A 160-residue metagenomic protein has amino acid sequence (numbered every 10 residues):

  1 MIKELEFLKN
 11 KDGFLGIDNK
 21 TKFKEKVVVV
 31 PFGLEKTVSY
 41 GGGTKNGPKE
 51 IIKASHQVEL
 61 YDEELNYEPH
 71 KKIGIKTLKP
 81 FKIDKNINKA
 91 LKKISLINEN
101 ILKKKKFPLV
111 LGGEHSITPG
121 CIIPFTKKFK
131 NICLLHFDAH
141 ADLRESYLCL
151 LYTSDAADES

Functional and structural regions predicted by a protein language model:
M1-C133: Metal-dependent C-N hydrolase catalytic cores
Y40-G42, S146-L150: Short, solvent-exposed loop/turn segments at secondary-structure boundaries
H140-R144: Short gly/pro/ser/thr-enriched loop/turn and capping motifs at secondary-structure boundaries
Y152-S160: Single conserved hydrophobic/aromatic residue that forms the stacking wall/gate of nucleotide- or nucleobase-binding
